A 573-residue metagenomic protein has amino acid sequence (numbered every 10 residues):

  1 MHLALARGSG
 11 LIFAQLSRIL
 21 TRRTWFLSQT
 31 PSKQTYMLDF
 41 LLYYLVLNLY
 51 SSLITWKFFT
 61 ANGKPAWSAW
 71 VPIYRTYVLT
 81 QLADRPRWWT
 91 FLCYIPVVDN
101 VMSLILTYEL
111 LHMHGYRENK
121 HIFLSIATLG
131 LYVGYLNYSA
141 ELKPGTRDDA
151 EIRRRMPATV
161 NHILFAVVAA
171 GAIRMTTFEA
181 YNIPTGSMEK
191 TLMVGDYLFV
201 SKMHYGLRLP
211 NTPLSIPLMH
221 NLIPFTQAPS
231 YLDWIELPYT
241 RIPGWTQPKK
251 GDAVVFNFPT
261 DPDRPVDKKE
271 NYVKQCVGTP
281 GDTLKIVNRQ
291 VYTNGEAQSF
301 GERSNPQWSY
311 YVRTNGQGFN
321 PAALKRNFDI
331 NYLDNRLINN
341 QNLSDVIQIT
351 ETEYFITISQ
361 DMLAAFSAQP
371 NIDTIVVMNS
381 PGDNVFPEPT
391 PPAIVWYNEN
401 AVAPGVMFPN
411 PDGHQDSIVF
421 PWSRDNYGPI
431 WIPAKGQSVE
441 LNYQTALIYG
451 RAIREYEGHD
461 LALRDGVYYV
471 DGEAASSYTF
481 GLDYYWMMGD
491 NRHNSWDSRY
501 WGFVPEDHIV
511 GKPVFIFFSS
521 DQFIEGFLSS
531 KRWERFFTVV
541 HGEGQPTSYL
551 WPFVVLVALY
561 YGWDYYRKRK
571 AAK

Functional and structural regions predicted by a protein language model:
H2-L47: Membrane-helix interface segments in multi-pass membrane proteins
L16, L20-W25, T30-P31, S139-I152 (+1 more regions): N-terminal Lys/Arg-rich, disordered targeting/topogenic segments
T35, D39-Y43, W88-L92, K120-L124 (+2 more regions): Alpha-helical transmembrane segments of integral membrane proteins
Y44, N48, S52, I73 (+4 more regions): Hydrophobic alpha-helical membrane-embedded or membrane-associated segments
L45-G145: Membrane-cytosol interface at the C-terminal ends of transmembrane alpha helices in small multi-pass membrane proteins
A150-F178: Internal/C-terminal transmembrane anchor helices
I152, V194-K573: Soluble "head" domains of membrane/secretory-pathway proteins
E179-D196: Alpha-helical transmembrane signal-anchor/signal-peptide segments
